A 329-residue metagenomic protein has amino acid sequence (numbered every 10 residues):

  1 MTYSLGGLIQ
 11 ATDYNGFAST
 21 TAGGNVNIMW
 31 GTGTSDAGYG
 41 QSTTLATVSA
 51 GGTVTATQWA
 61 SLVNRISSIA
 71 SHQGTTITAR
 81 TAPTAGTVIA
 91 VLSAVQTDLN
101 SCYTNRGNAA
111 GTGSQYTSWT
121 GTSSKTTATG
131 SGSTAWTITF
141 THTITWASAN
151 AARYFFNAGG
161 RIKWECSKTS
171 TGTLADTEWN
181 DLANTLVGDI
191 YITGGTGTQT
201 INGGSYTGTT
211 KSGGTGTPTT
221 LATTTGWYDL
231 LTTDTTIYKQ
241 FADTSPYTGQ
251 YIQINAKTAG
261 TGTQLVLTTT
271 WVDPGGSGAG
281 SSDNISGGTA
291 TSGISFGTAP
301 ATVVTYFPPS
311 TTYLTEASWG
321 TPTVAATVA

Functional and structural regions predicted by a protein language model:
M1-T129, S133, T137, T268-T270 (+2 more regions): Extracellular "spike/adhesin" assembly and maturation modules and analogous cytosolic coiled-coil scaffolds
A110-A175: Solvent-exposed, flexible loop/coil segments flanking beta-strands in beta-rich domains
T127, G188, I192-G194: Terminal (often C-terminal
G172-L186, G260, G280: Long, acidic (Asp/Glu-rich), low-complexity accessory segments flanking structured domains
G195-A329: Extended, charged low-complexity segments that frequently continue into or abut oligomerization scaffolds
